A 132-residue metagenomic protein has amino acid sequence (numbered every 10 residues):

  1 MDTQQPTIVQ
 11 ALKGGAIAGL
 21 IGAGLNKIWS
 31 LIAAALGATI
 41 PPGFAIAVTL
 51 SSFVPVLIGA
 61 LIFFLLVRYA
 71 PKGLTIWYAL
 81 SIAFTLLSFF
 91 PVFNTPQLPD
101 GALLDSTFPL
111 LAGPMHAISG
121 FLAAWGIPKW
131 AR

Functional and structural regions predicted by a protein language model:
M1-V9: Short, Lys/Arg-rich, polar N-terminal cytosolic tail immediately upstream of the first transmembrane signal-anchor
Q10-L25, P114-R132: Membrane-water interface at the C-terminal end of transmembrane alpha helices
A11, L61-F64, R68-T85: Internal alpha-helical transmembrane segments of multi-pass membrane proteins
G14, A47-V48, T107-F108: Short alpha-helical transmembrane interface motifs in multi-pass membrane proteins
A23, A83-F93: Aromatic-anchored segments of alpha-helical transmembrane domains
G24-I40, V92: Membrane-embedded alpha-helical segments in integral membrane proteins
P41-P55: A loop-to-helix transmembrane entry motif
F90-L110, K129-A131: Membrane-helix boundary connector in multi-pass membrane proteins
